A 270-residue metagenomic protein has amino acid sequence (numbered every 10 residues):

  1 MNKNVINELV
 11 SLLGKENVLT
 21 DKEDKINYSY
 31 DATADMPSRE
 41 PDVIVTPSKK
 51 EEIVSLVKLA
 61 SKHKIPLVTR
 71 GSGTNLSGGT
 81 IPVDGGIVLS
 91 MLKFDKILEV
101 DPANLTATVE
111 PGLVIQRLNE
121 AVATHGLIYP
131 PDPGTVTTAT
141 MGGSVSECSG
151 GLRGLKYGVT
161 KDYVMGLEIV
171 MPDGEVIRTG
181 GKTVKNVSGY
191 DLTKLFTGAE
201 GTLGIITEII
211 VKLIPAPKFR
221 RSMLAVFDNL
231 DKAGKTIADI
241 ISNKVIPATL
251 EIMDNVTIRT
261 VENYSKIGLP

Functional and structural regions predicted by a protein language model:
M1-K58, T74-L105, G134, T257-G268: N-terminal flexible segment immediately upstream of the FAD-binding catalytic core in FAD-dependent oxidoreductases
N4-E16, S55-H63, A121, H125 (+1 more regions): Generic non-transmembrane alpha-helical segments
E16-N17, L67, Y129, P247: Residue-level detector of short coil/turn "hinge" positions at structural boundaries
L59, G79-T80, A121, L195: Hydrophobic/aromatic ligand-binding patch that stacks against planar heteroaromatic rings of cofactors or nucleotides
I65, G85-I87, I246: The start of beta-strands in P-loop NTPase/AAA+ ATPase cores
V68-G71, G79, E110, D132: Structural motif
K96-V100, T106-M253: FAD-binding subdomain of flavoenzyme oxidoreductases
G198, G268-P270: Short glycine/proline-enriched loop/turn "hinge" motifs that connect secondary-structure elements and lie
